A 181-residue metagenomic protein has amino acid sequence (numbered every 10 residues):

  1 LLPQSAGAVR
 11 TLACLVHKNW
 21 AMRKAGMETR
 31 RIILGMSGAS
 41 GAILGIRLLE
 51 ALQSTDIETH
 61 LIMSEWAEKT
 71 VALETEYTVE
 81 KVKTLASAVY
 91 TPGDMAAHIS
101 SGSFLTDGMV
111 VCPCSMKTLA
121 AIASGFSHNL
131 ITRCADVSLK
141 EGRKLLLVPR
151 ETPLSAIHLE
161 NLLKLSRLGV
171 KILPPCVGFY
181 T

Functional and structural regions predicted by a protein language model:
L1-L2, V9-R10: Intrinsic, low-complexity polybasic segments
M27-L146, T152-T181: A cross-family phosphate/adenosyl-ligand binding-site feature
